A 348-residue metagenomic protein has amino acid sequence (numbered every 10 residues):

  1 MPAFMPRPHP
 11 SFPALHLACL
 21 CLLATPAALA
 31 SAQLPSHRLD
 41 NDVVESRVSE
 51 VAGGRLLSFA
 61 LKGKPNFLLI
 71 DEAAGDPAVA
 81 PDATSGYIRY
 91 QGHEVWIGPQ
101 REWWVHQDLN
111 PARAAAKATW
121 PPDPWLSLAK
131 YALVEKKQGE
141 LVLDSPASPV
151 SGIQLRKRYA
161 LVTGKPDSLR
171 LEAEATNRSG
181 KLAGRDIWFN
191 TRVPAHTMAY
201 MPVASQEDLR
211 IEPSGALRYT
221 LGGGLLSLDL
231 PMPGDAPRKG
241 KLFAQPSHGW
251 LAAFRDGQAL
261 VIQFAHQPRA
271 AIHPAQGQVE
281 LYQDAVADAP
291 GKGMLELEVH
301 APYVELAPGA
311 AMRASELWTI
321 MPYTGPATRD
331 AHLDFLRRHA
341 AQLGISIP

Functional and structural regions predicted by a protein language model:
M1-F12: N-terminal secretory signal peptides that target proteins for export/translocation
P8-P10, L17, E102, A114: Positively charged, low-complexity intrinsically disordered regions
P10, L17-C19, I88, L217: Secreted/extracellular small peptides and ectodomain modules produced from precursors
A14-A27: Bacterial N-terminal signal peptides
S31-R170, R178-P348: Surface-exposed acidic/polar loop and edge beta-strand patches at domain peripheries
A173: Beta-strand-loop-alpha "switch" segments that mediate conformational coupling across diverse proteins
